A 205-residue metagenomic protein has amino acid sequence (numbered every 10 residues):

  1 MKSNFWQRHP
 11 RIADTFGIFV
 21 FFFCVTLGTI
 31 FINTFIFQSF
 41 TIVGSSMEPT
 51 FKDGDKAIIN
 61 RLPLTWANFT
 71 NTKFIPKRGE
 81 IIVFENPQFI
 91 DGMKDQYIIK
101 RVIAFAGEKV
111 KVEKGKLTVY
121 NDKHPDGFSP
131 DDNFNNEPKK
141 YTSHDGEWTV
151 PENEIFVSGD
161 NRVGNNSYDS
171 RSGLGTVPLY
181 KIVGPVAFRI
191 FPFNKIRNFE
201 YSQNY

Functional and structural regions predicted by a protein language model:
K2-F16, F35-Q38, T50-Y205: Soluble "head" domains of membrane/secretory-pathway proteins
F16-F35: Hydrophobic membrane-insertion alpha-helices, especially the h-region of bacterial N-terminal signal peptides
